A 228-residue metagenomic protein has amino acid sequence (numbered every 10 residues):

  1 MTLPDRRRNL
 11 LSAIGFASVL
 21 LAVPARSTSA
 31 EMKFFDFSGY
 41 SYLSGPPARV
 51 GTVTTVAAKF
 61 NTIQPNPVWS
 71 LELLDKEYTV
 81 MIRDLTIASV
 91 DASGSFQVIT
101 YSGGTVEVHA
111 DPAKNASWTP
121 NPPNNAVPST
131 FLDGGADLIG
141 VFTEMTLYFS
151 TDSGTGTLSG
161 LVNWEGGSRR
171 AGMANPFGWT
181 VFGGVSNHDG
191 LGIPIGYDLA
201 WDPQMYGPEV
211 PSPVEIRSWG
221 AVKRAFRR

Functional and structural regions predicted by a protein language model:
R6-L11: N-terminal export leaders
A13-A22: Bacterial N-terminal signal peptides
A22-S29: Bacterial Sec-dependent signal peptides at the C-terminal "C-region" and cleavage site
S29-I216: Extracytosolic secretory-pathway proteins
S212-R228: Short acidic, low-complexity intrinsically disordered linear motifs used for protein-protein interactions
